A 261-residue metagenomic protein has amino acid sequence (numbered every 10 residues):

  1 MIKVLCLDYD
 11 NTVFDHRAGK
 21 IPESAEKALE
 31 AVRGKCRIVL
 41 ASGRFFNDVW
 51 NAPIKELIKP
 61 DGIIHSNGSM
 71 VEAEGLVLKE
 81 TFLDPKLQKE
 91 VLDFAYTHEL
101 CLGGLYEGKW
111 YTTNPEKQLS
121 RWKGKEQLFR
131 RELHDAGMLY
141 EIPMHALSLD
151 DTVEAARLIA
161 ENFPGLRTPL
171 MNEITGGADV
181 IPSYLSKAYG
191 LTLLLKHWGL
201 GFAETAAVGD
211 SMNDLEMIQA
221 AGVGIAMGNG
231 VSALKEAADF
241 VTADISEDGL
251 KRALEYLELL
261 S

Functional and structural regions predicted by a protein language model:
I2, K35-C36, P60, P143-M144 (+2 more regions): Short, well-ordered alpha-helix to beta-strand connector turns
K3-A18: Asp-based phosphoryl-transfer active-site loop
V4-C6, G62, L200, A206 (+1 more regions): Hydrophobic "anchor" residues on beta-strands that sit immediately upstream of conserved functional sites
P22-L119: Active-site phosphate-binding/coordination module
V39, I64, A206-V208, I225 (+1 more regions): Hydrophobic/aromatic beta-strand patches that form the interior of the parallel beta-sheet core in alpha/beta enzyme
E56-K59, N67, N162-P164, A220-A221 (+1 more regions): Short, structured coil segments at secondary-structure junctions
F94, H98-C101, L105-A220, N229: Conserved acidic, metal-coordinating active-site core of Asp-based, Mg2+-dependent phosphoryl-transfer enzymes
G201, A220, I225-S261: Asp-based, Mg2+/Mn2+-dependent phosphohydrolase catalytic module
